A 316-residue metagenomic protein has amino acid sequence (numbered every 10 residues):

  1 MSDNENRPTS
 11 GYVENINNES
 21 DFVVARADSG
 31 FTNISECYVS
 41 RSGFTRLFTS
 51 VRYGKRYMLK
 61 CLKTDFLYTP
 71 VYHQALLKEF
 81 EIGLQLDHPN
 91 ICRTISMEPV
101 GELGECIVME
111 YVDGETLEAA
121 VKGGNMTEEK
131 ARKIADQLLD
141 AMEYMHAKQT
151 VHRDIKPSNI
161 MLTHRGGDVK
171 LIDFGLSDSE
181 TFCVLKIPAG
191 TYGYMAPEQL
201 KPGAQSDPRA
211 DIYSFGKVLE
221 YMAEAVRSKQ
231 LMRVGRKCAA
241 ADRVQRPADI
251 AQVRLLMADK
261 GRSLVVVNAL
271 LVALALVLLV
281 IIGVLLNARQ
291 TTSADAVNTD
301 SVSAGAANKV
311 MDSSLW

Functional and structural regions predicted by a protein language model:
K60-D65: Conserved beta3-strand ATP-binding lysine motif
F66-Q85: AlphaC helix of the eukaryotic protein kinase fold
R93-E105: Short beta-strand micro-motifs within the conserved protein kinase catalytic domain, predominantly in the N-lobe
E102-T116, A120: Conserved short submotifs of the Hanks-type protein kinase catalytic core that shape the nucleotide-binding pocket
I134-A135: Activation segment signature within eukaryotic-like protein kinase domains
D140-T150: Protein kinase catalytic-loop region centered on the HRD/HxD motif
L185-E198: Conserved activation segment of eukaryotic-like protein kinases, specifically the C-terminal portion of the activation
